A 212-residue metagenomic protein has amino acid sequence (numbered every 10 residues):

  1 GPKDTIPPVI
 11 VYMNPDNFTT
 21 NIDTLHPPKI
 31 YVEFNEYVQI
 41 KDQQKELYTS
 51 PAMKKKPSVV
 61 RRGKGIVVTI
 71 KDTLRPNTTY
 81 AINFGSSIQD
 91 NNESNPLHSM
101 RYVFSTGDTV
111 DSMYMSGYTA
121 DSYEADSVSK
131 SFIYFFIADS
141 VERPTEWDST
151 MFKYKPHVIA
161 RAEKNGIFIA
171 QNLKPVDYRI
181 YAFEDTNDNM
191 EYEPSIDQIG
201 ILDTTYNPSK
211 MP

Functional and structural regions predicted by a protein language model:
G1-N172, D177-R179, I199: Acidic, low-complexity Ser/Thr/Gly/Pro-rich repeat segments typical of extracellular/periplasmic and surface-exposed
H98-S99, D185-P212: Structured interaction patches on ligand/partner-binding surfaces of diverse proteins
